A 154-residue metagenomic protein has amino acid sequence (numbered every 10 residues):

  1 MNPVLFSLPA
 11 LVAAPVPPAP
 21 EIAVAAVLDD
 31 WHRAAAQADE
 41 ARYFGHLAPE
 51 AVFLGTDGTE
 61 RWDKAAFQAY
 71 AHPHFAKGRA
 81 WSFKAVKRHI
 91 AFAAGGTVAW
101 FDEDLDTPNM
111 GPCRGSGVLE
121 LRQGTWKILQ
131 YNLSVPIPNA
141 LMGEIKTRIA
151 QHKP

Functional and structural regions predicted by a protein language model:
V4-P49, A140-P154: Short, low-complexity N-terminal intrinsically disordered segments enriched in polar/charged residues
V16, V52, A66-P112: Surface-exposed, charged secondary-structure patches
A25-D29, A65-A69, K127: Generic alpha-helical structural signal
W31, Y43-F44, A51, F67 (+2 more regions): Hydrophobic pocket/interface hotspot
L47-A48, D57, K87, A94 (+3 more regions): A mature extracytoplasmic/lumenal domain signature
F53-G55, N139: A short acidic, helix-capping loop that chelates divalent metal ions and anchors anionic groups
P112-G143: Short beta-strand edge/turn micro-motifs at domain boundaries
